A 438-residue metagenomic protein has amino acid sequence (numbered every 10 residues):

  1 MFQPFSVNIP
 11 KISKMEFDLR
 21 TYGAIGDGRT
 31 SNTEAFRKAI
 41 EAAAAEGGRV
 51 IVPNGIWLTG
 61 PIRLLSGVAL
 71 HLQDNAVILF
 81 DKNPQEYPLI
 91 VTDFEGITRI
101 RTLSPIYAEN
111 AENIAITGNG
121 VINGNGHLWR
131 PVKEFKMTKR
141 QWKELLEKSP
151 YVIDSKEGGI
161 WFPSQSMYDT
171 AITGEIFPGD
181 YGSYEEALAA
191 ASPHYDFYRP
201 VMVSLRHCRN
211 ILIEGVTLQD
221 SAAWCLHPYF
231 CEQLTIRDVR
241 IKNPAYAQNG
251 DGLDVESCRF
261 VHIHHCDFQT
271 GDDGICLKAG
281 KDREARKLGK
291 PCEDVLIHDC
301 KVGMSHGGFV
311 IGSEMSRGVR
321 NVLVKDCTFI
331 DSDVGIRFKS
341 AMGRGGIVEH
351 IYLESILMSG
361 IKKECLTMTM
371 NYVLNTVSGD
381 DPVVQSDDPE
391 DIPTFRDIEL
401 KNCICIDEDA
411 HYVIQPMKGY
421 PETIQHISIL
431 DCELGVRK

Functional and structural regions predicted by a protein language model:
M1-K438: Extracellular/periplasmic carbohydrate-active domains that bind, remodel, or depolymerize complex polysaccharides
